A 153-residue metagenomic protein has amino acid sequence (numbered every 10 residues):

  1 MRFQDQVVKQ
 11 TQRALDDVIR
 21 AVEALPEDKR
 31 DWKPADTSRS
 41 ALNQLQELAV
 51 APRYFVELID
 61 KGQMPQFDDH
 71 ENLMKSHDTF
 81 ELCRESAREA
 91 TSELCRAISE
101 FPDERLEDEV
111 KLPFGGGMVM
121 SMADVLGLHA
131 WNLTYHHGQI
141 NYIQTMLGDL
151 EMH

Functional and structural regions predicted by a protein language model:
M1-D5: Basic/polar N-terminal segments that are highly enriched at the extreme N-terminus, encompassing both cleavable
V7-V8, R84: Short acidic-aromatic active-site loops that bind/stabilize oxyanions
V8-Q12, D16-I19, E27-N72, L112-H153: Short, contiguous alpha-helical
T11, L15, V22, A87 (+1 more regions): Hydrophobic alpha-helical core bundles mediating ligand binding, dimerization, or RNAP-core interactions
E23, R30, E104, D108: Flexible, active-site-adjacent loop/turn segments at secondary-structure boundaries
L25-D28, S99: Short, solvent-exposed, charged loop/turn and helix-capping segments that join or cap alpha-helices on peripheral
K75-L112, D124-T134: Acidic/histidine-rich alpha-helical segments that form the ligand environment of transition-metal centers
